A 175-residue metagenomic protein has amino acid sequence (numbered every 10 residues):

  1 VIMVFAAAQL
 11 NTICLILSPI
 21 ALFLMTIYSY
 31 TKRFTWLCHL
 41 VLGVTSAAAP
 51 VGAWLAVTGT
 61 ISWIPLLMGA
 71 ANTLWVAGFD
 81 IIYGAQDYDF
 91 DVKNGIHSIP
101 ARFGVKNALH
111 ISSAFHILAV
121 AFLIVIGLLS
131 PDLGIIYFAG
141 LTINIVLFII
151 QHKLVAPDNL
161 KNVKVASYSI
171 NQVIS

Functional and structural regions predicted by a protein language model:
V1-A7, T73-L123, V155, N159-Y168: Solvent-exposed interhelical
V1-M68, I149-A156, S167: Intramembrane alpha-helical segments
T12-L15, K106-L109, G134: Residues that define the loop-to-transmembrane-helix transition and helix capping in multi-pass membrane transporters
I16-I20, L42, L67-A70, I96 (+3 more regions): Hydrophobic core positions of alpha-helical segments in small-molecule transporters and transporter systems
L22-M25, S46-A47, N72-T73, H116-V120 (+2 more regions): Residue-level recognition of pore/gate-forming positions within transmembrane alpha-helices of multi-pass
M25-S29, A71-F79, Y83, I143-F148: Alpha-helical transmembrane segments of multi-pass membrane proteins
I64-W75, L133-L141: Alpha-helical transmembrane segments
L118, V125-S175: Extended hydrophobic alpha-helices typical of membrane-associated regions
